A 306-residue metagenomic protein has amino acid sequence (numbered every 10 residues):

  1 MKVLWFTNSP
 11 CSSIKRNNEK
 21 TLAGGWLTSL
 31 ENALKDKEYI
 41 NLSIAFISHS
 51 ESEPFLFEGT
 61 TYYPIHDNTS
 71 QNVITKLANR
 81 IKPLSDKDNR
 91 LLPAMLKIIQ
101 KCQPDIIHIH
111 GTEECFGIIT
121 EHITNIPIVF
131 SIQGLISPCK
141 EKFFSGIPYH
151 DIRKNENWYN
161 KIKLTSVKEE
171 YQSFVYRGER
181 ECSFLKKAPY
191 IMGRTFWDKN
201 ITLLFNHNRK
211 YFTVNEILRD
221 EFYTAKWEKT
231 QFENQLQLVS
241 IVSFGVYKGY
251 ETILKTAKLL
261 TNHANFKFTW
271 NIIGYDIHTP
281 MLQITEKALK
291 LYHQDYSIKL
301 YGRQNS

Functional and structural regions predicted by a protein language model:
M1-T60, K258: N-terminal subdomain of nucleotide-sugar transferases
V3-L4, I106, H122-K163, M192: Active-site proximal beta-strand in glycosyltransferases
L4, K229-K248, L254-A257, N271: Conserved donor-binding/catalytic core segment of Leloir-type glycosyltransferases
S29-L30, I152-Y190, N200, L204: Membrane-proximal helix-turn-helix segments that form the acceptor-binding/catalytic region of lipid-linked
K97-E114, T120, V129: Short N-terminal targeting/anchoring amphipathic segment
L203, I217-Q235: Acidic anion/phosphate-binding donor-loop and adjacent secondary structure in glycosyltransferase catalytic cores
F268-E286: Glycosyltransferase donor-sugar binding loop
T279, S297-S306: Conserved active-site histidine-acidic residue motif and adjacent donor-binding/catalytic loop of glycosyltransferases
